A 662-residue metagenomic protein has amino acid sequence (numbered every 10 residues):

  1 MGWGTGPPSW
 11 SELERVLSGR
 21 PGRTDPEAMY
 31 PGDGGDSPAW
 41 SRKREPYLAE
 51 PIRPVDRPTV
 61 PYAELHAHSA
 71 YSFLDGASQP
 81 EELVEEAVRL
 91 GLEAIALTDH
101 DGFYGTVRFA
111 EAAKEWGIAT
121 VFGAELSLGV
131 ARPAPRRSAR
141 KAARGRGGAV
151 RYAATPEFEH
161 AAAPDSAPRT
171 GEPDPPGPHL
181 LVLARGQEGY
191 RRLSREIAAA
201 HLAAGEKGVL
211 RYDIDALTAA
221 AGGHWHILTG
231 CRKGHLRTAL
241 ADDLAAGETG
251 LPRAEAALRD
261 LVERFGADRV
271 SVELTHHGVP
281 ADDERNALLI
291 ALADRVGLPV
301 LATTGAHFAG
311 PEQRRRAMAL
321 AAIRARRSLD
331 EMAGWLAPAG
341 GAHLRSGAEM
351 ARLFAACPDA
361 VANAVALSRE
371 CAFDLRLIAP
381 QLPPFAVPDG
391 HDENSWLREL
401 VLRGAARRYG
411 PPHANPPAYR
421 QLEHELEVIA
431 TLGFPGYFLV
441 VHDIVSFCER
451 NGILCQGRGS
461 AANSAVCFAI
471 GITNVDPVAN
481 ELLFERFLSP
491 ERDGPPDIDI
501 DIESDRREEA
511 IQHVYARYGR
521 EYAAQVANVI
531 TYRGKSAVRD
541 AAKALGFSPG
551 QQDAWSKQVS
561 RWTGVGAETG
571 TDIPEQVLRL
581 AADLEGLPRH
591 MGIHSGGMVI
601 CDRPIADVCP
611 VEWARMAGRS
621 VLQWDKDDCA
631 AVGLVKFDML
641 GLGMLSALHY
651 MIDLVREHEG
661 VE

Functional and structural regions predicted by a protein language model:
M1-E662: Alpha-helical scaffold/interaction cores of sigma-54-like transcription cofactors and many family A DNA polymerases
